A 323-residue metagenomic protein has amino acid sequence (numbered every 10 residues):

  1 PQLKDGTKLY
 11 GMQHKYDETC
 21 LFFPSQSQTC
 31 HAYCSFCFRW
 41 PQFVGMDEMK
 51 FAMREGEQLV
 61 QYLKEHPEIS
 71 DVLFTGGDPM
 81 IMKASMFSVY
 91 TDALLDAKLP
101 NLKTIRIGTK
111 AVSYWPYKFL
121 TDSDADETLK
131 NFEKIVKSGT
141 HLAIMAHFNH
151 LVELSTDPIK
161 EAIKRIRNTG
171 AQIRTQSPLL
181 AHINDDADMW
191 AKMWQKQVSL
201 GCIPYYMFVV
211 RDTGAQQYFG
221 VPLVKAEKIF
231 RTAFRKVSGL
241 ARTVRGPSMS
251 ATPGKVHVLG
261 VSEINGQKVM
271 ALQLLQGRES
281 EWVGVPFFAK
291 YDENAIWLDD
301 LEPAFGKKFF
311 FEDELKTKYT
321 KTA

Functional and structural regions predicted by a protein language model:
P1-F22: N-terminal [4Fe-4S]-dependent radical SAM core
K15-M53, I107: Canonical Radical SAM [4Fe-4S] cluster-binding loop centered on the CxxxCxxC motif and its immediate flanking residues
Y16-E18, Y33, H66-L73, Q172-I173 (+1 more regions): Glycine-rich, often proline-containing surface loops adjacent to acidic residues and nearby aromatics that form
L21-F23, L73-G76: Short glycine-rich or small-residue beta-strand-to-loop segments that form or flank ligand, phosphate, metal/Fe-S
E57-V60, K64, M80-K225, I229-V237: Conserved AdoMet/S-adenosylmethionine-binding subsite of the radical SAM
Q58-T75, L240: Short Fe-S-cluster ligation motifs
S70-V72, L102-I105, L142, T243-P247: Residue-level recognition of the N-termini of beta-strands and the immediately preceding loop/turn
A191-A323: Auxiliary Fe-S-binding modules of radical SAM enzymes
